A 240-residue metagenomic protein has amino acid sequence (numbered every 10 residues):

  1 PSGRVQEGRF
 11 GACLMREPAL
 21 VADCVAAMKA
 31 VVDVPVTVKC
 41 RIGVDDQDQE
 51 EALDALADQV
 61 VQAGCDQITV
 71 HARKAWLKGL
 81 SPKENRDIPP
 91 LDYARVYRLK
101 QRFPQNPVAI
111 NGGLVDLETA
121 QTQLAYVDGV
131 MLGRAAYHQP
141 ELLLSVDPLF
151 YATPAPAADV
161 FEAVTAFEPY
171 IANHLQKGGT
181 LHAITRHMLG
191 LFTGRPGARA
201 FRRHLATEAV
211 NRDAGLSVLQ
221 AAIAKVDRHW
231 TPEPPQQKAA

Functional and structural regions predicted by a protein language model:
P1-G3, D45, W76-L77, H138-Q139: Short secondary-structure capping/turn micro-motifs that flank functional sites
S2-V21, Q49-E51, G79-D92, T153-P154: Glycine-rich tight-turn/loop motif centered on a GG-T
G3-E7, G11, V60-T69: A structural preference for short, pocket-lining loop segments at secondary-structure junctions
D23-A26, V31-D33, V44-D46, E50-D58 (+4 more regions): Alpha/beta catalytic cores of nucleotide-metabolism and tRNA/nucleoside-modifying enzymes
V38-K39, I110: Structural beta-sheet core signal
C40-I42, A72-K74: Short, structured patches in soluble enzyme cores that scaffold and shape functional sites
